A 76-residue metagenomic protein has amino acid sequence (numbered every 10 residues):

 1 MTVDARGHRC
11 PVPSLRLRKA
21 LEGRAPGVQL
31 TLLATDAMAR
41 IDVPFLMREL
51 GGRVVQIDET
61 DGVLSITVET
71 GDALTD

Functional and structural regions predicted by a protein language model:
M1-V3: Generic N-terminal amphipathic, Lys/Arg-enriched alpha-helix
A5-I57: Amphipathic, hydrophobic secondary-structure cores in small proteins
P44-D76: C-terminal structural segments of small proteins and small subunits
